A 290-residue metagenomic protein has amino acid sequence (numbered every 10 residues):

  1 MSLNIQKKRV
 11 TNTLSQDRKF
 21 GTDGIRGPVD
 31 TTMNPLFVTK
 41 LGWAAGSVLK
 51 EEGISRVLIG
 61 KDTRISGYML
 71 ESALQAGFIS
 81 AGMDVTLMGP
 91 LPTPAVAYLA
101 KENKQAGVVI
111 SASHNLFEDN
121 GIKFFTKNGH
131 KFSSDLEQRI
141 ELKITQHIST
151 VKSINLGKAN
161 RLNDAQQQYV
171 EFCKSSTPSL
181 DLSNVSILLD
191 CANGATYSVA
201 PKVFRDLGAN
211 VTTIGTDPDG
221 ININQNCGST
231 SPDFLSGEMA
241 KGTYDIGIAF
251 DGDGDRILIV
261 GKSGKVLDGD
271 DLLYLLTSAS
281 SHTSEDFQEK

Functional and structural regions predicted by a protein language model:
M1-A76, S80-A81, A159-V185: An N-terminal, well-structured beta->alpha segment
S2, S47, E51, R56-D119 (+1 more regions): N-terminal small/polar loop signature for handling phosphorylated ligands or for N-terminal nucleophile
I5-S15, N120-A240: Gly/Ser/Thr-enriched, mixed-charge loops and adjacent short helices that form phosphate/oxyanion-binding elements
F20, I187, I246-F250: Residue-level marker for buried hydrophobic side chains located in beta-strands that build the well-ordered beta-sheet
G21, I25, F37, L41 (+12 more regions): General structural feature for long, well-ordered alpha-helical segments within catalytic domains of soluble enzymes
T22, K61-D62, P90, I110-S113 (+8 more regions): Fold-independent oxyanion-binding glycine-rich loops and adjacent beta-strand/coil segments at enzyme active sites
I54-L58, N184-L188, N210, D286-K290: Residues that mark the start of a beta-strand
F117-E118, T126-S133, L142-K143, P232-K290: Replace "Mg2+/Mn2+-dependent" with "divalent metal-dependent
